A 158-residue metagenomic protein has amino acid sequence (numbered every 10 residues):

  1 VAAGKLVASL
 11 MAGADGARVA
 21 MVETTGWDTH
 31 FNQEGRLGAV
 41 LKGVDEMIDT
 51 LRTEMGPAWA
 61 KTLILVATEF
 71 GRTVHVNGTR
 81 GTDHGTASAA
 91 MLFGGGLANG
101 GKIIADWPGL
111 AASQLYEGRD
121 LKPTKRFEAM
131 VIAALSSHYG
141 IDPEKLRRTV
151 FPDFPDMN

Functional and structural regions predicted by a protein language model:
V1-M55: Anion-binding catalytic surfaces of enzymes that hydrolyze or transfer phosphate/sulfate esters
A14, P57-A60, T82-T86, L97 (+2 more regions): A structural signal for short secondary-structure junctions
R18-E23, L63-V66, A89-L92: Structural recognition of the beta-strand scaffold that forms the well-ordered cores of secreted hydrolase catalytic
G26-T29, F70-T73, G96-A98: Solvent-exposed loop/turn segments at secondary-structure junctions within structured extracellular/periplasmic domains
R52-T79, H84: Metal-dependent active-site segment of extracytoplasmic phospho-/sulfohydrolases and closely related
T53-G56, P108-N158: Membrane-interface soluble catalytic domains
E69, A90, A134: Hydrophobic, well-ordered secondary-structure elements that form the walls of internal hydrophobic environments
V74-A90, G94, A98-G109, S113: Active-site histidine-anchored catalytic micro-motif
